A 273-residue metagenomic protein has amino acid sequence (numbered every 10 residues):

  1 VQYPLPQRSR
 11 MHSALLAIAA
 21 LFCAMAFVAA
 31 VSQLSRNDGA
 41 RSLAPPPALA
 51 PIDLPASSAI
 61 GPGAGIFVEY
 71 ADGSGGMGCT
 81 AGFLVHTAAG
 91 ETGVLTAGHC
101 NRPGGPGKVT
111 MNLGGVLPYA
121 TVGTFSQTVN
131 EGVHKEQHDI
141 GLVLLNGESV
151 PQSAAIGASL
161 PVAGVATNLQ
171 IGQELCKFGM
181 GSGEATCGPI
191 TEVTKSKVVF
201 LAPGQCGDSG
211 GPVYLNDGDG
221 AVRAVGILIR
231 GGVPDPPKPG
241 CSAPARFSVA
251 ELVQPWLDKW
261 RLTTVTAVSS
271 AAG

Functional and structural regions predicted by a protein language model:
V1-L21: N-terminal export and membrane-targeting signals
L16-S32, F83, I140-L142, R230: Hydrophobic alpha-helical membrane segments, chiefly transmembrane helices and signal peptide h-regions, characterized
M25-P51, G273: C-terminal region of N-terminal signal peptides and the immediate post-cleavage residues of exported proteins
A40-H86: N-terminal activation segment of mature serine protease catalytic domains
G75-T194: Serine endopeptidase catalytic core focused on the charge-relay Asp
G93-V94, G179, V222-G231: Catalytic Cys-His active-site segments of thiol-dependent hydrolases/isopeptidases
E131, L145-I156, V225, I229-G273: C-terminal cap/linker of serine protease catalytic domains
P203-L228: Catalytic nucleophile loop of clan PA
